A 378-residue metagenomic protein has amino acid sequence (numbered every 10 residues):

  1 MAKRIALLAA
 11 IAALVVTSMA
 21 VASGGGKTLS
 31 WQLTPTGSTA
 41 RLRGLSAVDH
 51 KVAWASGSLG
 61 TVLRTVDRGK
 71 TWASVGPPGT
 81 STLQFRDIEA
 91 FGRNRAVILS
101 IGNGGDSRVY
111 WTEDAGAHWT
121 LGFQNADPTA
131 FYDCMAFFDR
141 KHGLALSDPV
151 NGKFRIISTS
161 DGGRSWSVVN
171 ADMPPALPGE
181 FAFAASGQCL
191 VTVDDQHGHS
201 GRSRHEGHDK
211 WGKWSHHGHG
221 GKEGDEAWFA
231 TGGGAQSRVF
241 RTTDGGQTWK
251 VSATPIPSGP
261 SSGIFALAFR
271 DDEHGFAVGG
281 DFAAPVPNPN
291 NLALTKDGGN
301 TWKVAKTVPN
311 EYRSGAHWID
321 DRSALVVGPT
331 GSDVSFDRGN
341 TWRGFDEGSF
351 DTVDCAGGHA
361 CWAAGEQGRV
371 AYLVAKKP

Functional and structural regions predicted by a protein language model:
M1-L8: Bacterial N-terminal signal peptides that target proteins for export
A9-T17: Bacterial N-terminal signal peptides
S23-P378: Residue-level hotspots at or immediately adjacent to binding/recognition sites across diverse folds
